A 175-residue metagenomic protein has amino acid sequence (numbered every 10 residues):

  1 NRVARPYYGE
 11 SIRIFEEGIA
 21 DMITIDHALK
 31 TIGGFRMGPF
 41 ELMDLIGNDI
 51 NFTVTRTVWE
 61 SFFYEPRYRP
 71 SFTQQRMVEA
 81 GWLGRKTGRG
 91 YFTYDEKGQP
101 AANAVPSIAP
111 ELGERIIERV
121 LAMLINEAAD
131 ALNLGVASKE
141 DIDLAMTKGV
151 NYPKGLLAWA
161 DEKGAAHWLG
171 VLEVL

Functional and structural regions predicted by a protein language model:
N1-L175: N-terminal glycine-rich phosphate-binding loop for ADP-containing cofactors
